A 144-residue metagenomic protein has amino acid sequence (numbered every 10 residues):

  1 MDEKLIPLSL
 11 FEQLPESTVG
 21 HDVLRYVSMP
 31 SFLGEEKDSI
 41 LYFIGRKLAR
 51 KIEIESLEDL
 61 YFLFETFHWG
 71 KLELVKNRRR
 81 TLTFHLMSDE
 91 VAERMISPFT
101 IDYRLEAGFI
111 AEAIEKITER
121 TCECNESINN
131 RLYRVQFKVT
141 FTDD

Functional and structural regions predicted by a protein language model:
M1-E90, R94-I101, D143-D144: N-terminal accessory segment detector
K76, F84, T121-D144: Short terminal or interdomain "cap/linker" segment that borders an active site or interface and mediates
I96-E126: Long, amphipathic alpha-helical coupling/dimerization segments that relay conformational signals between
